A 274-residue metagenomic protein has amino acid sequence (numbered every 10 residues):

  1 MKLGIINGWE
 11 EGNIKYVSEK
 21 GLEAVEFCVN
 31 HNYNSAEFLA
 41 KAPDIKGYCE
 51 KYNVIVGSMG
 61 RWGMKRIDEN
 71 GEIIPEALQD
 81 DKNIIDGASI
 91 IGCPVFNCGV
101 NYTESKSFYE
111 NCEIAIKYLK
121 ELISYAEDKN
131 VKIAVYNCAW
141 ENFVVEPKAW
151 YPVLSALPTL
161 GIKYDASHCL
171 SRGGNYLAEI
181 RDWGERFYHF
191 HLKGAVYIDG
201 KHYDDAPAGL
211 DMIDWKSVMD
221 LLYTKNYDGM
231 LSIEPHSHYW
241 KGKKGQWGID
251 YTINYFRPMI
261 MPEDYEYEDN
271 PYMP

Functional and structural regions predicted by a protein language model:
M1-E23, G92, E146-Y164, L170-P274: Histidine-acidic metal/acid-base catalytic patches
I5-W9, F27-H31, S58-G63, C98-V100 (+4 more regions): A cross-domain feature marking catalytic cores of carbohydrate-active enzymes and several ubiquitous metabolic/repair
W9, E37, K41, E76-D80 (+3 more regions): Soluble or luminal CAZymes and related metallo-dependent hydrolases
N13, I45, I84, L122 (+1 more regions): Aromatic/hydrophobic pocket-lining residues that form π-stacking "cages" and hydrophobic walls in ligand
E26-C49, V100-S107: Glycine-rich, proline-tolerant flexible connector loops at the mouths of alpha/beta enzymes
N30-Y33, G63-R66, Y102-S105, Y197-G200 (+1 more regions): A short, flexible beta-alpha/helix-coil linker loop
N34, G71-P75, Y203-G209: Short glycine-enriched, charge-decorated loop/helix-capping segments at active-site entrances that position
E50-K51, I67-G161, S171, W247 (+1 more regions): Active-site acidic/histidine proton-transfer and metal-coordination neighborhood in alpha/beta enzyme cores
